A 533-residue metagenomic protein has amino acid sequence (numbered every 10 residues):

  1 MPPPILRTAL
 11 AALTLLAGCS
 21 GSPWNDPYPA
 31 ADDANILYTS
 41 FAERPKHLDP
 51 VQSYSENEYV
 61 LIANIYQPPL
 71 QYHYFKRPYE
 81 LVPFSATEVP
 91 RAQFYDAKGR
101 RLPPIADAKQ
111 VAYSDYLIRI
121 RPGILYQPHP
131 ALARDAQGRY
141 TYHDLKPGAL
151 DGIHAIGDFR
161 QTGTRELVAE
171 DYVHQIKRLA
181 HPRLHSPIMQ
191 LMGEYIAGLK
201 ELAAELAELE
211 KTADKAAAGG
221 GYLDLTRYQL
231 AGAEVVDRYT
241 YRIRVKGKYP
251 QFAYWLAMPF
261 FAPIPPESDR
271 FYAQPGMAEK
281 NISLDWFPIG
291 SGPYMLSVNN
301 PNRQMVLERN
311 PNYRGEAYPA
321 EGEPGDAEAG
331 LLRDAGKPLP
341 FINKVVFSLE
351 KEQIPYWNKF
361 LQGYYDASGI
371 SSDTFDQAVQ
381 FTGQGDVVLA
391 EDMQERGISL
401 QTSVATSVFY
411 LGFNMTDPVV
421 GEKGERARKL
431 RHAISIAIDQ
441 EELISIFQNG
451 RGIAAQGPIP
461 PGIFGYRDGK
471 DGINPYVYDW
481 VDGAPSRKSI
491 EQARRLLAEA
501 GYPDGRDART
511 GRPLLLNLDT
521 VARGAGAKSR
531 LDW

Functional and structural regions predicted by a protein language model:
S20-P23: Bacterial signal peptide processing site
D33-E43, S114-I118, Y241-R242, G292-Y294 (+3 more regions): Short, well-ordered beta-strand elements
S40-A108, I289: N-terminal lobe/hinge region of extracytoplasmic solute-binding protein
E43-A63, H73-Y74, V82, P130-A133 (+4 more regions): A structural "hinge/loop" feature
Y74-K76, E194-T240, R244-V346, E352-P355 (+2 more regions): Gly/Pro-rich hinge or "lid" segments in bacterial periplasmic/extracellular proteins
E88-L191, R242, Y356-K359, G424-A433: Aromatic- and charge-enriched surface segment that lines or borders ligand/interaction sites
Y294-M295, V420-G421, I453-Y502, T520-R530: Structural transition elements
S297-E308, R333-D334, V346-D417, E441 (+2 more regions): Extracellular/periplasmic solute-recognition and catalytic clefts
